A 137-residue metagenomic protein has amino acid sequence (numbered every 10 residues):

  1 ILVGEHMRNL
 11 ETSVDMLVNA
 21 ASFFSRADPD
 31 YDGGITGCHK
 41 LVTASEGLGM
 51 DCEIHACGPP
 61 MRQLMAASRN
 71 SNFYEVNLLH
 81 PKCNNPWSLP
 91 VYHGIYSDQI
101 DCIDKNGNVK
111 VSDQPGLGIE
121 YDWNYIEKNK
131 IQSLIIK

Functional and structural regions predicted by a protein language model:
L2-N108: Shared catalytic-loop signature of beta/alpha-barrel
P90-K137: C-terminal extensions of enzymes
